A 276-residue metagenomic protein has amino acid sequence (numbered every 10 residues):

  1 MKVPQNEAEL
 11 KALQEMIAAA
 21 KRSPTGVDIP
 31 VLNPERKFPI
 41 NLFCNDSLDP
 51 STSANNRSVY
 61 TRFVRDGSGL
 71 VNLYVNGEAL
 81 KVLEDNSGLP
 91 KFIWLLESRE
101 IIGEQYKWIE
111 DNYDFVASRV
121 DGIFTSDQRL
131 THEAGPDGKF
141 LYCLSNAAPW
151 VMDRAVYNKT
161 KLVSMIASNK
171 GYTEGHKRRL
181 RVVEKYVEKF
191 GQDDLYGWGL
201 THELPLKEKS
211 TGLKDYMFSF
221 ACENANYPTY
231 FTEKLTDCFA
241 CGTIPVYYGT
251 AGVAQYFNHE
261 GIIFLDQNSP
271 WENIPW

Functional and structural regions predicted by a protein language model:
Q5-F264, S269-N273: Nucleotide-sugar donor-binding catalytic core of glycosyltransferases
